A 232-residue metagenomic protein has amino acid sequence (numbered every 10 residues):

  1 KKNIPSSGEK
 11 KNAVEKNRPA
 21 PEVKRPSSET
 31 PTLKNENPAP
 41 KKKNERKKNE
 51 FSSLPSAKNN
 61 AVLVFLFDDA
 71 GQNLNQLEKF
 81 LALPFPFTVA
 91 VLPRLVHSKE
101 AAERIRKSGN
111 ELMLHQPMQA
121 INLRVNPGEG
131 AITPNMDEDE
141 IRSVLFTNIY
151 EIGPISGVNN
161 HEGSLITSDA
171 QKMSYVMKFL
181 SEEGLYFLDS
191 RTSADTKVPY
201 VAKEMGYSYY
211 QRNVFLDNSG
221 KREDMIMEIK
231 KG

Functional and structural regions predicted by a protein language model:
K1-N60: Terminal interaction modules at protein C-ends
F51-V125: Active-site beta->alpha N-cap acidic-glycine motif
L66-A70, T88-R94, N159-D169, S181-D195 (+1 more regions): Catalytic beta/alpha-barrel core
G71-L77, L83-P86, P93, E140-P154 (+1 more regions): Extracytoplasmic beta-rich ectodomain segments of secreted or membrane-anchored proteins
L83-F87, G109-N110, K178-Y186, K203-Y210: Glycine-enriched alpha-helix->loop->beta-strand junction motifs that scaffold or abut catalytic
V96-R104, D169-Q171, A194-V198, M225: Active-site-adjacent beta->alpha loops and helix N-cap segments on the catalytic face of soluble alpha/beta enzymes
I105-T133, E140-T147, E151-G153, L185: Conserved anion-binding
N126-Y150, T167-K172, P199-G232: Alpha-helical scaffold elements lining the catalytic groove of polysaccharide deacetylases
